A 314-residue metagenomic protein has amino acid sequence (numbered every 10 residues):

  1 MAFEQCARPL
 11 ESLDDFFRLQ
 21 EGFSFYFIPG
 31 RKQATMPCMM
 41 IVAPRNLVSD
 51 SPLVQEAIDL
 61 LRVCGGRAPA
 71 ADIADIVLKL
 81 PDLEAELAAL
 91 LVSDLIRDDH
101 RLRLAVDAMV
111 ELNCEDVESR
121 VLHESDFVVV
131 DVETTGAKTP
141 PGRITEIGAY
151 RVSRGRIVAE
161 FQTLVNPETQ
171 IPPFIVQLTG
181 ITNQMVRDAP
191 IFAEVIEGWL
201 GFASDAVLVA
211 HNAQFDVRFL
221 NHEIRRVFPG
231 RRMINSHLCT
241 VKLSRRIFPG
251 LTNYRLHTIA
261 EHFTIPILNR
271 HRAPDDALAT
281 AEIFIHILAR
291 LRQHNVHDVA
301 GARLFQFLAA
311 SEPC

Functional and structural regions predicted by a protein language model:
A2, C6-P9, L13-F16: Hydrophobic, low-acid, alpha-helix-prone terminal segments
D14, L19-P44: Long, low-complexity, charged/polar intrinsically disordered regions in eukaryotic proteins
C38-E56, G65-A68, D72, K79-D82 (+4 more regions): Acidic two-metal-ion nuclease catalytic site recognized across multiple nuclease folds, prominently DnaQ/RNase D-T
L83-V92: Short amphipathic alpha-helical interaction segments
N113-V117, H123-I234, P249-I267, H271: Conserved non-catalytic scaffold segment of RNase H-like nuclease domains
T134-G136, K242, A279: Short, glycine/acidic-enriched loop or turn micro-motifs at the edges of active sites
R232-S244: Conserved beta-strand -> loop -> alpha-helix junction used to position metal-binding or nucleic-acid-contacting
R272-I285: Acidic, divalent-metal-coordinating active-site segment for phosphoryl/phosphodiester hydrolysis, typified by short
